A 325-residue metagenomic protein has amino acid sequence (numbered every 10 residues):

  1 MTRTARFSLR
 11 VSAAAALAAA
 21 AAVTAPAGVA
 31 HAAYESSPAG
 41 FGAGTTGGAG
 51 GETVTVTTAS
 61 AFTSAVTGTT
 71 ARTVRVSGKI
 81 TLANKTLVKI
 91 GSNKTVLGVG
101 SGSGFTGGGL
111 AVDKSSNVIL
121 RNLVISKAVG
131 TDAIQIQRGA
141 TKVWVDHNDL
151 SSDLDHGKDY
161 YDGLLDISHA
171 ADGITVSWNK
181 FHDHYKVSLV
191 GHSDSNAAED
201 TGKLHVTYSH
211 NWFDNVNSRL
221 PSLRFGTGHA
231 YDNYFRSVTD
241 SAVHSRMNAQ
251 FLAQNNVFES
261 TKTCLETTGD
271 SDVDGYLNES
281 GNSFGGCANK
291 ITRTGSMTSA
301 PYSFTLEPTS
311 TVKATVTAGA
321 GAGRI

Functional and structural regions predicted by a protein language model:
M1-A32: Secretory targeting and sorting signals
A33-G50, I90-S92, L154-K158, T175 (+2 more regions): Post-signal peptide N-terminal regions of Sec-secreted extracellular proteins
S37-R75: Acidic Gly/Asp/Thr-rich repetitive segments characteristic of extracellular carbohydrate-active and adhesion proteins
T63-A71, I80-L97, S103-N122, S126-A140 (+1 more regions): Extracellular beta-strand-rich solenoid/capping regions of secreted or surface-exposed proteins that bind or remodel
N93-V99, S116-K127, A140-D155, A171-H192 (+4 more regions): Right-handed parallel beta-helix
G109, T131-Q135, L164, V187-L189 (+3 more regions): Structural detector of coil-to-beta-strand junctions
S222-F225, D232-F235, T239-I325: Extracellular beta-rich repeat passengers
